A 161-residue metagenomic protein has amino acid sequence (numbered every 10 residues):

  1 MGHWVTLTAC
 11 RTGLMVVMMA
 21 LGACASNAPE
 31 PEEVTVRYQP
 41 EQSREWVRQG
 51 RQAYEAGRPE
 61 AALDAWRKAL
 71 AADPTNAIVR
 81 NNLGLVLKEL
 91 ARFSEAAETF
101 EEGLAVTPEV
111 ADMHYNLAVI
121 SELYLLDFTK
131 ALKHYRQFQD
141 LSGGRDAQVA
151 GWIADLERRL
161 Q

Functional and structural regions predicted by a protein language model:
L21-Q42: Bacterial Sec signal peptide processing site at the extreme N-terminus
Y38, A72, V106-T107, D140-S142: Structural marker of alpha-solenoid helical repeat scaffolds
Q42, N76, V110, R145-D146: Residue-level recognition of tetratricopeptide repeat
R48, N82, N116, G151-W152: Canonical tetratricopeptide repeat
Y54, N81, K88, E122-L123: Position-specific recognition of the canonical hydrophobic site in helix A of tetratricopeptide repeat
V79, V86, M113, Q148-V149: TPR alpha-solenoid repeat register
